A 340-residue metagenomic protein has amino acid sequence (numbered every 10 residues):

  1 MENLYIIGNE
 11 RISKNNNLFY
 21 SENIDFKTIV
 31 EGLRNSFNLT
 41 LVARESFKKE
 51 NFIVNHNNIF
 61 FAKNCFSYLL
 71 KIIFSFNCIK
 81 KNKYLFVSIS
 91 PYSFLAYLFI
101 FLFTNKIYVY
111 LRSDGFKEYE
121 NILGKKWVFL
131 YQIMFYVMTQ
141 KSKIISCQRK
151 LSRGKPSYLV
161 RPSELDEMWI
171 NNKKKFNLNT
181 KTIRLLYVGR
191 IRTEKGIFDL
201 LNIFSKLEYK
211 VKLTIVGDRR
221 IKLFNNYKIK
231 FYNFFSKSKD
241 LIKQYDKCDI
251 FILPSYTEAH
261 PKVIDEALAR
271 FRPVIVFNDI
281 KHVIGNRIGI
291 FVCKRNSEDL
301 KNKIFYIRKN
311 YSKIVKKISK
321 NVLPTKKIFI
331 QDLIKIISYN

Functional and structural regions predicted by a protein language model:
I24, I183, Y187-K206: A conserved mid-protein helix/loop that constitutes part of the nucleotide-sugar donor-binding site
F47, E118, F129-N171: A short, active-site helix/loop in glycosyltransferases that binds the activated sugar's phosphate group
K222-S236: Nucleotide-activated donor-binding/catalytic signature segment of Leloir-type glycosyltransferases, i.e., the conserved
K243-C248: Short alpha-helical donor nucleotide-sugar binding micro-motif in glycosyltransferases
Y256: Aromatic "clamp/platform" in nucleotide-sugar-dependent glycosyltransferases that forms part of the donor/acceptor
A269, P273-V276: Short hydrophobic beta-strand element within catalytic cores of glycosyltransferases and related nucleotide-activated
G289-E298, I304-Y311: Conserved acidic donor-binding segment of nucleotide-sugar-dependent glycosyltransferases
K309-N340: A charged, aromatic-enriched C-terminal amphipathic alpha-helix characteristic of glycosyltransferases across folds
